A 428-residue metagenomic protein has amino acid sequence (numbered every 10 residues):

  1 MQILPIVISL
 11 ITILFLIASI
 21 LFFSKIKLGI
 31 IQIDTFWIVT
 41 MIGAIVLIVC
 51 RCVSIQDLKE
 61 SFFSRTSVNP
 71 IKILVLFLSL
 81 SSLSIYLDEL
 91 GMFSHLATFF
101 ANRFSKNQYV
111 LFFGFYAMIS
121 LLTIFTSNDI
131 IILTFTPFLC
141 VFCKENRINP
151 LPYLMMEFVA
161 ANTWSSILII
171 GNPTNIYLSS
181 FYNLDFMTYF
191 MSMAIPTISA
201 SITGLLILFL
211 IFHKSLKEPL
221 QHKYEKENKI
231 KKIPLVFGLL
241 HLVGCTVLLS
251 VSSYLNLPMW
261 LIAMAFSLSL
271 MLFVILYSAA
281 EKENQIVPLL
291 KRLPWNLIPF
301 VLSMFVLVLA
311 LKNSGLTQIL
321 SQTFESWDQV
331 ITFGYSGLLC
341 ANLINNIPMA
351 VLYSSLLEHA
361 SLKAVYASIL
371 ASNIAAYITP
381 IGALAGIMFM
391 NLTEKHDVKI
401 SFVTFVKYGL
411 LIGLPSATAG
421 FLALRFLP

Functional and structural regions predicted by a protein language model:
M1, N146-K214, P219-I230, V236 (+2 more regions): Membrane-core helix-loop-helix motifs of multi-pass transport proteins
M1-I85, I195-S201, L205-N313, Y408-P428: Hydrophobic transmembrane alpha-helices of multi-pass small-molecule transporters
I31-M41, T98-N102, N107-Y109, G114 (+2 more regions): Cytoplasmic-side transmembrane-helix entry/capping segments in multi-pass membrane proteins
D57-N146, N296-A360: Membrane-embedded alpha-helical segments and adjacent helix-loop junctions characteristic of multi-pass solute
L80-D88, N107, M118-N128, V159-L168 (+4 more regions): Helix-loop-helix module between adjacent transmembrane segments
L96, I130-V141, L154, L168-Y182 (+3 more regions): Re-entrant/interfacial helical elements at transmembrane boundaries that shape and gate the permeation pathway
Q108-S120, R147-W164, D328-L339, H359-P380 (+1 more regions): Alpha-helical transmembrane segments of multi-pass membrane proteins
Y116, P137, F158, G171 (+4 more regions): Residue-level recognition of transmembrane alpha-helices in multi-pass small-molecule transporters/permeases
